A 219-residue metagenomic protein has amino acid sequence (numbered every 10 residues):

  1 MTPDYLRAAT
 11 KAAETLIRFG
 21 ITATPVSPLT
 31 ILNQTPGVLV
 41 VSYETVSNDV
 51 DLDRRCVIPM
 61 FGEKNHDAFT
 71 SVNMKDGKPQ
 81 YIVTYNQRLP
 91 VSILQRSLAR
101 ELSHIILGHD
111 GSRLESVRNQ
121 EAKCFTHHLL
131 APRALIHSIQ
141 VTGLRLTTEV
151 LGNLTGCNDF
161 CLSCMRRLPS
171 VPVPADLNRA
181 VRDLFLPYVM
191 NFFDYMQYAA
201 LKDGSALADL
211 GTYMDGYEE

Functional and structural regions predicted by a protein language model:
M1-E219: Active-site hotspot residues in diverse enzymes, especially metal/ion-binding acidic/histidine motifs
